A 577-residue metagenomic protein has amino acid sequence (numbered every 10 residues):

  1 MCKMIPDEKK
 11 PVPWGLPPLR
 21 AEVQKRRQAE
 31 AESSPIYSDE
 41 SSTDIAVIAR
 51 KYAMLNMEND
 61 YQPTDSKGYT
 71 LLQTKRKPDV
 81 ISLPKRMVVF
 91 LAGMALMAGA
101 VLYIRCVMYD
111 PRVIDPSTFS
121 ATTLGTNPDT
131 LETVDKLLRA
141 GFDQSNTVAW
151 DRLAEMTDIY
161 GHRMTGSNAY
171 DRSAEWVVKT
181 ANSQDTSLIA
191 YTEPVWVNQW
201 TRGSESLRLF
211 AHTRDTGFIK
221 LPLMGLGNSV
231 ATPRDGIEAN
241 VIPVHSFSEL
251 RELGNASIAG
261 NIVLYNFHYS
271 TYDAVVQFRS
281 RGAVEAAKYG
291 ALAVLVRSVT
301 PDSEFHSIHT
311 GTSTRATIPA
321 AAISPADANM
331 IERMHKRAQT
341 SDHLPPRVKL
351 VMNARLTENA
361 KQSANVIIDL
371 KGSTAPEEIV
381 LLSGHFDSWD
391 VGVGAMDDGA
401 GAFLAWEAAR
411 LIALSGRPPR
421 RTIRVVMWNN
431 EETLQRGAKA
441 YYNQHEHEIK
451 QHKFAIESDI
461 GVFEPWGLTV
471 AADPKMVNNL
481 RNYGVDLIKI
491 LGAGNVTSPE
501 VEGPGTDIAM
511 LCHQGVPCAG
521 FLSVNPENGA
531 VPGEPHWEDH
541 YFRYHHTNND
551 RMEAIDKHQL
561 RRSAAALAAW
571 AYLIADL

Functional and structural regions predicted by a protein language model:
C2-L83: Short, low-complexity, Lys/Arg-enriched N-terminal segments of secretory-pathway carbohydrate enzymes
P78-M94: N-terminal Sec-pathway targeting helices
A98, M164-S167, I219-P319, V393 (+1 more regions): Extracellular/luminal Protease-associated
F119-D135, F142-Q144, A154, D158-I262 (+1 more regions): Noncatalytic luminal/extracellular "stalk/propeptide" segments of secretory-pathway proteins
T133, M224, N228-N255, T310-A395 (+1 more regions): Soluble metallo-hydrolase cores and metallopeptidase-like ectodomains found primarily in the secretory/periplasmic
I318-I323, A328-N329, A375, D390 (+2 more regions): Metal-dependent peptidase/peptidase-like ectodomains
A320, R410, L414, R421 (+1 more regions): His/Asp/Glu-rich mid-to-C-terminal helical/loop segments that flank catalytic regions of hydrolases
V366, L382-Q435, L567: Alpha-helical metal-binding/catalytic segments enriched in His/Glu/Asp
